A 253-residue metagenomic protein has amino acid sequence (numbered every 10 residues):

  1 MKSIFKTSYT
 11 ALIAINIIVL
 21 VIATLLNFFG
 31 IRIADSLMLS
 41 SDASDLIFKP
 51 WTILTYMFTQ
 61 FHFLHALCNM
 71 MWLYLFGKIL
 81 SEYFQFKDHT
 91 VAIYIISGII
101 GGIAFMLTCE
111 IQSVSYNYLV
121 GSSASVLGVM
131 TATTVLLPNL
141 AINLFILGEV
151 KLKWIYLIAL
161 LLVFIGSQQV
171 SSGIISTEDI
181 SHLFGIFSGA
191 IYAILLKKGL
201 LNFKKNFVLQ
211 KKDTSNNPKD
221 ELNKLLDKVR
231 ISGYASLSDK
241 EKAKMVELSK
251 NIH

Functional and structural regions predicted by a protein language model:
M1-L226, S232: A detector for small-residue-rich transmembrane helices and their helix-helix packing motifs
N216-H253: C-terminal regulatory/interaction regions
